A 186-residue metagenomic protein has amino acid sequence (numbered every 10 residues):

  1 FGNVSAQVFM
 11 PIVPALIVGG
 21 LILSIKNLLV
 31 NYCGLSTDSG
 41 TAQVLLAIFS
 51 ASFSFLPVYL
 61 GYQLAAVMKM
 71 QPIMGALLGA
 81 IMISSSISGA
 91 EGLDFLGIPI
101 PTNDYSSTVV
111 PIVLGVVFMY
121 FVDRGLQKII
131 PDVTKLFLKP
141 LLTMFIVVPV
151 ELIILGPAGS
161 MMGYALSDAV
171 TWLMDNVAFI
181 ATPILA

Functional and structural regions predicted by a protein language model:
F1-L185: Signature of multi-pass transmembrane helix bundles
